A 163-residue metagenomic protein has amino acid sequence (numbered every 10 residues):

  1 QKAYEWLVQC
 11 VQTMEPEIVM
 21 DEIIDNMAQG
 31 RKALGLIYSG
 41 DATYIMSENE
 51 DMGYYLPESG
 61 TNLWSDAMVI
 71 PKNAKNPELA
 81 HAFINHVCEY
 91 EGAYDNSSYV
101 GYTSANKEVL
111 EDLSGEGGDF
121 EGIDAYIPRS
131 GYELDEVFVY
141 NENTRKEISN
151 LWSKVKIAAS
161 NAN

Functional and structural regions predicted by a protein language model:
Q1-Y55: Ligand-binding pocket segment of bilobal, Venus flytrap-like solute-binding proteins
E5, D25, Q29, T43 (+4 more regions): Solvent-exposed, polar/charged alpha-helical surfaces in well-ordered, non-transmembrane soluble domains, broadly
V11-Q12, A28, K32, K75 (+3 more regions): Sec-exported extracytoplasmic/periplasmic mature domains
I18-D21, L36, N73-E78, Y90 (+1 more regions): Soluble non-cytosolic domains of exported or imported proteins
L56-L63: Venus flytrap/periplasmic-binding-protein-like
N62, P71-Y132: Mature extracytoplasmic/periplasmic domains
D66-M68: Short amphipathic alpha-helical segments
P128-N163: Conserved C-terminal helix/tail region of periplasmic/extracytoplasmic solute-binding proteins
